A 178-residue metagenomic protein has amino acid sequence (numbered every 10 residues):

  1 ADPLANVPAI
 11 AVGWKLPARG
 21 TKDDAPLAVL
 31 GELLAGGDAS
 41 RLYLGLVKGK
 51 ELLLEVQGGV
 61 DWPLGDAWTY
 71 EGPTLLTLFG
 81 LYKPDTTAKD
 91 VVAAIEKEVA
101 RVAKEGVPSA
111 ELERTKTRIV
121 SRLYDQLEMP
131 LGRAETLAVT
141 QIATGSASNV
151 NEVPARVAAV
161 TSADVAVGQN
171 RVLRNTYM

Functional and structural regions predicted by a protein language model:
A1-T77, L81-M178: Mature, solvent-exposed C-terminal subdomains and processed small-chain segments of exported/organellar
